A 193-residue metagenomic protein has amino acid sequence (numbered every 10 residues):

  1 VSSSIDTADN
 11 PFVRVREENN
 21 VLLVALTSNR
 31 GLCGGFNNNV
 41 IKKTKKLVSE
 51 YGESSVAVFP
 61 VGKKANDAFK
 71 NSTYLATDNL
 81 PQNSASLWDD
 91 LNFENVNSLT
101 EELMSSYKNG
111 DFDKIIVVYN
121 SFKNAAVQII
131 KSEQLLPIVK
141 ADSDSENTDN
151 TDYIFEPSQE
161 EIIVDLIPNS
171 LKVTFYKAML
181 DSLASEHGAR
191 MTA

Functional and structural regions predicted by a protein language model:
V1-A193: C-terminal beta-strand-loop-alpha-helix "lid" module of Rossmann-like NAD(P)-dependent dehydrogenases
